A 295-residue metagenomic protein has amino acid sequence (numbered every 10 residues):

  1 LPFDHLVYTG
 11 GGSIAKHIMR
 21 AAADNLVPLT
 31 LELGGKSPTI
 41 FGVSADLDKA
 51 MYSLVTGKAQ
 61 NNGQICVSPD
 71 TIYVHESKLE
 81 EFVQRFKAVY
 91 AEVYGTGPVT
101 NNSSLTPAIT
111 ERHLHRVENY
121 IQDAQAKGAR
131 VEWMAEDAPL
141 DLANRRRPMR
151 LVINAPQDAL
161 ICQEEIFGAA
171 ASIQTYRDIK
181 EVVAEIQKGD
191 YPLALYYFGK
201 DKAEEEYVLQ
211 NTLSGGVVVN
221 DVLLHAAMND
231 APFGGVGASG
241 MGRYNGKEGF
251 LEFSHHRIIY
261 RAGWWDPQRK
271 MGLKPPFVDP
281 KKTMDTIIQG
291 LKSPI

Functional and structural regions predicted by a protein language model:
L1, T56, A88, D123 (+3 more regions): Residues within well-ordered alpha-helical secondary structure of globular protein domains
F3-H5, G10-P156, V219, P280-T283 (+1 more regions): ALDH superfamily catalytic-core signature
I40, P139, R146-I295: Conserved C-terminal structural/oligomerization subdomain of aldehyde/semialdehyde dehydrogenase
